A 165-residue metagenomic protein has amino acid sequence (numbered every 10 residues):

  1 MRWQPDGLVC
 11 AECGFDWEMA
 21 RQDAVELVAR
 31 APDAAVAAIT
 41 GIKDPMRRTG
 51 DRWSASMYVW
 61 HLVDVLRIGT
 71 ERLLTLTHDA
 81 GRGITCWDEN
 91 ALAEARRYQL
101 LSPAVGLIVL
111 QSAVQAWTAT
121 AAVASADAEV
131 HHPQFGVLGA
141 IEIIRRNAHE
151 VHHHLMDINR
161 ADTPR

Functional and structural regions predicted by a protein language model:
M1-G7, K43-A93, D127-R165: Short, contiguous alpha-helical
M1-R30: Terminal targeting/low-complexity segments that flank the catalytic cores of oxidoreductases
D16-A20, S54, A95-S102, F135-G139: Short amphipathic alpha-helical segments at helix-loop
W17, E89, L100, A119 (+1 more regions): Intrinsically disordered, low-complexity regions enriched in small/polar residues
M19-E26, D79-G81, L100-L101, I108 (+1 more regions): Solvent-exposed interaction patches of small proteins and small membrane subunits
V25-W53: A glycine-rich, hydrophobic loop/mini-helix early in the fold
L27-A37, L92-H131, E142-N147: Acidic/histidine-rich alpha-helical segments that form the ligand environment of transition-metal centers
